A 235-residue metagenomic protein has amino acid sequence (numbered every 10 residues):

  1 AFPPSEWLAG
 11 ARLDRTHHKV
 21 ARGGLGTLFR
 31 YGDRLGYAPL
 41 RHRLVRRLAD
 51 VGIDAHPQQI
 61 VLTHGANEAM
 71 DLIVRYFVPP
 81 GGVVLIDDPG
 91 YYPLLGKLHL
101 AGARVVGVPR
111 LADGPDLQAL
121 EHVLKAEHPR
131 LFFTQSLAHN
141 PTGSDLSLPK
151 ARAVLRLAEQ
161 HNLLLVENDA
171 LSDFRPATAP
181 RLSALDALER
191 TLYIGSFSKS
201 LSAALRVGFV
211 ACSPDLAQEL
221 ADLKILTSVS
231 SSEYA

Functional and structural regions predicted by a protein language model:
A1-K19, A221, I225-S231: N-terminal basic, amphipathic alpha-helical segments
P3-P4, S136-H139, K199: Short glycine-rich anion-binding loops that position phosphate/pyrophosphate groups of nucleotides and phosphorylated
S5-A9, N140-T142, A203: Short catalytic/ligand-binding loop motif for oxyanion handling, primarily in non-cytosolic enzymes, centered on
R12-T16, P39, R43, D215 (+1 more regions): Generic alpha-helical secondary structure signal
H17, R22-H161, D173-L188, L192: Conserved core of the PLP fold type I
S172-D173, S200: Residues immediately C-terminal
L192-G195, K199-A235: PLP-dependent aminotransferase class I/II
